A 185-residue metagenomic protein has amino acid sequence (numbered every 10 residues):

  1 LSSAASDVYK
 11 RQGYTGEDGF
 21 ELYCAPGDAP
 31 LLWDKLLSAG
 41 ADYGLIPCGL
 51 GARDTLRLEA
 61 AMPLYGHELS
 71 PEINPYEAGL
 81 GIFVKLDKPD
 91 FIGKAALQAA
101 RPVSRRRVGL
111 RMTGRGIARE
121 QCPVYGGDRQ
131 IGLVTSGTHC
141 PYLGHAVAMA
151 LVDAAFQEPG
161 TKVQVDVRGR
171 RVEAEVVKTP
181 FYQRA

Functional and structural regions predicted by a protein language model:
L1-Y9: Single conserved hydrophobic/aromatic residue that forms the stacking wall/gate of nucleotide- or nucleobase-binding
S6, E17-D18, D42-L45, V103-R105 (+2 more regions): Short coil/turn connectors at secondary-structure junctions
S6, R57-A61, R119-E120: Short, solvent-exposed polar/charged micro-motifs at secondary-structure junctions
K10-G13, Y23: Acidic, contiguous internal or C-terminal segments within carbohydrate-active enzymes that form a structured patch used
Y14, A52, P63, H139 (+1 more regions): Residues that form or immediately flank small-molecule/cofactor binding pockets and catalytic motifs
T15-E21, D28: Extended, domain-scale alpha-helical bundle/helix-rich regions
P26, P30-M112: Anionic-ligand-binding alpha/beta catalytic cores of soluble enzymes and soluble regulatory domains that recognize
I73, E77-A185: Glycine-rich, small/acidic residue-mixed loop/short-helix segments
